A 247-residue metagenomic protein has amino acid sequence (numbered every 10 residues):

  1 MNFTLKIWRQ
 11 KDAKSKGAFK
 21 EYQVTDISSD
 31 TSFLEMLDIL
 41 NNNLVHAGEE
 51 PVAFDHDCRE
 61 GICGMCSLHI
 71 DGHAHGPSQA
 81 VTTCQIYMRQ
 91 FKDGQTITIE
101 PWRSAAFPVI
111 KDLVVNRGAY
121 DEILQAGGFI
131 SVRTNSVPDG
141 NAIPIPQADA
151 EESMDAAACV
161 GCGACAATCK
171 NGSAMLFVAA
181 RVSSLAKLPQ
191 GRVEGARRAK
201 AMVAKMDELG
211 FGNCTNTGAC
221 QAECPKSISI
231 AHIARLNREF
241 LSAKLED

Functional and structural regions predicted by a protein language model:
M1-Y22: Eukaryote-biased recognition of intrinsically disordered, low-complexity regulatory segments
W8, T25, I70-G72: Short strand-turn-strand beta-turns centered on an Asx-Gly dipeptide
A18-Y22, T82, I97: Short beta-strand segments
K20-S32: Short, contiguous acidic and Ser/Thr-rich linear segments
T31-E50, Q95-D247: Ferredoxin-type iron-sulfur electron-transfer modules in oxidoreductases and energy-metabolism complexes
A53-M65: Short, structured protein-protein interaction patches enriched in aromatics and acidic/basic residues, typified by
I70-K92, I99: Glycine-rich phosphate/adenylate-binding loop and adjacent beta-alpha elements of nucleotide- or dinucleotide-binding
